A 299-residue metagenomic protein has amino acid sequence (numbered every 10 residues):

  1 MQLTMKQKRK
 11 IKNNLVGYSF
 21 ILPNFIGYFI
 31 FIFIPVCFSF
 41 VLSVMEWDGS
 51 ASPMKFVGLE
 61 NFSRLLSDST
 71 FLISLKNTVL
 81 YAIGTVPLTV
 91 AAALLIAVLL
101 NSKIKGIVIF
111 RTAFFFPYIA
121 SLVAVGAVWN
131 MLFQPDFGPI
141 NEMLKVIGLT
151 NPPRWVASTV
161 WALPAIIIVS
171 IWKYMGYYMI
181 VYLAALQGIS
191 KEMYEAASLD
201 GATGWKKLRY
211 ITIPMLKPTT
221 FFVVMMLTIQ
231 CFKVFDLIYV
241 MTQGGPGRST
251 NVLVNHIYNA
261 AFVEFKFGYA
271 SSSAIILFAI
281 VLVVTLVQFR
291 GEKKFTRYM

Functional and structural regions predicted by a protein language model:
M1-T4: ABC-family P-loop ATPase nucleotide-binding domain
K8-M299: A structural signal for multi-pass alpha-helical bundles of membrane permease subunits that mediate small-molecule
